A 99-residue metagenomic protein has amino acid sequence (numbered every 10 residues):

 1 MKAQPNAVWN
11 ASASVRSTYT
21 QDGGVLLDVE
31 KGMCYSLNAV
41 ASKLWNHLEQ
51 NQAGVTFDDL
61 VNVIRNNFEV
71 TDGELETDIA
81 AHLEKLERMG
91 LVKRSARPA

Functional and structural regions predicted by a protein language model:
M1-S42: Acidic, low-complexity/disordered tracts enriched in E/D and polar residues
M33-A99: Long, charge-rich, low-complexity alpha-helical segments
